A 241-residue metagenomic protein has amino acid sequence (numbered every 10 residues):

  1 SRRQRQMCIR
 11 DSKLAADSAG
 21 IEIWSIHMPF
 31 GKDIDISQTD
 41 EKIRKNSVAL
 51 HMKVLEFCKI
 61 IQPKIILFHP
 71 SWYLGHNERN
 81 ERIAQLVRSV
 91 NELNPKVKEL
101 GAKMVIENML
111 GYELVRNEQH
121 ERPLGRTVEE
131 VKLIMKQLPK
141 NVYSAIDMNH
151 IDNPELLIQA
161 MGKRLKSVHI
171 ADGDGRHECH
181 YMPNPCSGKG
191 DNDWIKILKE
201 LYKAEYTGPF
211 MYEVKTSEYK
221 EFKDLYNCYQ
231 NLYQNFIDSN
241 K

Functional and structural regions predicted by a protein language model:
S1, K45, P63-K64, H76-N80 (+3 more regions): Histidine-acidic metal/acid-base catalytic patches
R2-I9: Short, small-residue-biased leader/transition segments that mark boundaries at the very start of proteins
C8, L67, H169: Conserved beta-strand segments that form the floor/walls of ligand-binding pockets within enzyme and binding domains
R10-W24, L50-I60, V87-K98, N153-R164 (+1 more regions): Short amphipathic alpha-helices and their capping/turn segments at secondary-structure boundaries
D17-S18, S37-Y143: Active-site acidic/histidine proton-transfer and metal-coordination neighborhood in alpha/beta enzyme cores
S25-S37: N-terminal small/glycine-rich loop or linker at the start of catalytic domains across soluble metabolic enzymes
H27-F30, P70, N108-L110, H169-D174: Short, small-residue-rich loop/turn micro-motifs
